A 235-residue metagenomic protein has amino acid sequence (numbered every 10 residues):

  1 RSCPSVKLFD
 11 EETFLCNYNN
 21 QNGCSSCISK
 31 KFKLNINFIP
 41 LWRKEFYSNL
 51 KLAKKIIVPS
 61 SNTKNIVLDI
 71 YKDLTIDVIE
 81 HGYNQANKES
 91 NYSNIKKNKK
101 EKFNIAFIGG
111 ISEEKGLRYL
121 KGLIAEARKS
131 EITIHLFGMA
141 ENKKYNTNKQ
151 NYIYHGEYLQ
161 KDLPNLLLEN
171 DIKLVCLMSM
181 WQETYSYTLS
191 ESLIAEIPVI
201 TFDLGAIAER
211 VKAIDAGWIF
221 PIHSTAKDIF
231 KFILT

Functional and structural regions predicted by a protein language model:
T13-K55: Membrane-proximal helix-turn-helix segments that form the acceptor-binding/catalytic region of lipid-linked
S48, L52, K64-N84: Helix-loop-beta element that forms the nucleotide-linked donor phosphate-binding surface in glycosyltransferases
K97-K115, K121-I124: Conserved donor-binding/catalytic core segment of Leloir-type glycosyltransferases
G138-E169: Nucleotide-activated donor-binding/catalytic signature segment of Leloir-type glycosyltransferases, i.e., the conserved
P164, L189-I194, A208-E209: Short alpha-helical segment that forms part of, or immediately flanks, the ligand-binding pocket in carbohydrate-active
L174-L177, P198-T201: Short hydrophobic beta-strand element within catalytic cores of glycosyltransferases and related nucleotide-activated
C176-Y187, A208-E209: Nucleotide-sugar-dependent
E209-L234: Change "using UDP/GDP/dTDP sugars" to "using nucleotide sugars
